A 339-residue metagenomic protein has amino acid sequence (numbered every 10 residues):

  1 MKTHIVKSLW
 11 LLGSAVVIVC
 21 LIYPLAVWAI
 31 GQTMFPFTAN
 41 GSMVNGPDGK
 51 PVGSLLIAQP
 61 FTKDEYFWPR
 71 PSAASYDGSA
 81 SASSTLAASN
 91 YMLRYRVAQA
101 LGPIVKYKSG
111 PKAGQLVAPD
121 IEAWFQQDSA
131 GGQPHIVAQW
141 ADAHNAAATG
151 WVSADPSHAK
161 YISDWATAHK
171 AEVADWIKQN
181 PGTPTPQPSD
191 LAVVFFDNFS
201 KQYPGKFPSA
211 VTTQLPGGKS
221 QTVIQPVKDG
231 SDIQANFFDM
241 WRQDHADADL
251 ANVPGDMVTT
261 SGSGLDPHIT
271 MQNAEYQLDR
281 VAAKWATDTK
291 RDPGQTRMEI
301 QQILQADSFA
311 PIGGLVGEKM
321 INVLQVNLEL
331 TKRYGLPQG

Functional and structural regions predicted by a protein language model:
M1-I18: Membrane-entry signal-anchor segments at the cytosolic-membrane interface, especially the N-terminal signal anchor
A15, P36, P103, Y107-G110 (+4 more regions): A structural signal for alpha-helix termini and helix-coil/disorder junctions
C20-V27, G31-G294, E299: Flexible, solvent-exposed loop/hinge segments and secondary-structure transition points
K290, G294-G339: Extracytoplasmic/luminal low-complexity segments enriched in Pro/Gly and acidic/polar residues that act as flexible
